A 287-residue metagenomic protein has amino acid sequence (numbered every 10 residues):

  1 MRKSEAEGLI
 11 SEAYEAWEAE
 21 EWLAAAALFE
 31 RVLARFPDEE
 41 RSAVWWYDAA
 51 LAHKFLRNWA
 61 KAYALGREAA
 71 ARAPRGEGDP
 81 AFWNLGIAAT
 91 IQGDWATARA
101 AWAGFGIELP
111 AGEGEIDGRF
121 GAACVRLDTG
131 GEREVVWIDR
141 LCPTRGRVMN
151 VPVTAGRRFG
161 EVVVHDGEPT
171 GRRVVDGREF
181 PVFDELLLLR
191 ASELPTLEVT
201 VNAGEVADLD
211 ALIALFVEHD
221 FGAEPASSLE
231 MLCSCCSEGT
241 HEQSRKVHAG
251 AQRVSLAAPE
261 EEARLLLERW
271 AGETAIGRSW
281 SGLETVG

Functional and structural regions predicted by a protein language model:
E7, R41-V44, G78-P80: Start-of-helix register in tetratricopeptide repeats
W22-L23, W59, W95: TPR-repeat structural position
A70-A71, I87-A111: TPR/TPR-like (Sel1-like) alpha-helical repeat modules
